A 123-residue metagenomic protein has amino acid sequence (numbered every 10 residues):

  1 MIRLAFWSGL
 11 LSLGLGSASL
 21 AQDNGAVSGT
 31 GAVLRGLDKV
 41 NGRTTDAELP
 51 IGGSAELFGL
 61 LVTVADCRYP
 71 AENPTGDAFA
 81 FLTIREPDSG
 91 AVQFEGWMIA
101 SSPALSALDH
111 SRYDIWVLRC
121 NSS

Functional and structural regions predicted by a protein language model:
I2-L4, S19-S123: N- and C-terminal low-complexity/disordered segments
A5-G16: Bacterial N-terminal signal peptides
